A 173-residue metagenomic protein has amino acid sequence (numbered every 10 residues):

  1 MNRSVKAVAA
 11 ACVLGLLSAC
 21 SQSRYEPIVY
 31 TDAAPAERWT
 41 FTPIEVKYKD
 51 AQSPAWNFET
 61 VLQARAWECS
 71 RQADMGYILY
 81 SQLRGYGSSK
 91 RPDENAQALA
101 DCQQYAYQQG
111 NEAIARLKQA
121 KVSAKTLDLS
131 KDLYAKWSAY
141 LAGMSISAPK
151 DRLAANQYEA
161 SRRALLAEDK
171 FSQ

Functional and structural regions predicted by a protein language model:
M1-A9: Bacterial N-terminal signal peptides that target proteins for export
L16-A19: C-terminal motif of bacterial Sec signal peptides marking the signal peptidase cleavage site
S23-Q97: Immediate post-signal-peptide N-terminus of mature secreted/exported proteins
F58, L62-E68, Q72, A98-A106 (+3 more regions): Amphipathic alpha-helix face/heptad-repeat signature
C69, A73-R91, L117-K121, Y140-R152 (+1 more regions): Secondary-structure edge/capping motif, primarily at the C-terminal ends of alpha-helices and the immediately following
A96-R152: Long, amphipathic, charge-rich alpha-helical segments that form helical bundles/coiled-coils
E159-Q173: Short, low-complexity, Pro/Ser/Thr/Gly-rich segments in the mature regions of secreted, periplasmic
